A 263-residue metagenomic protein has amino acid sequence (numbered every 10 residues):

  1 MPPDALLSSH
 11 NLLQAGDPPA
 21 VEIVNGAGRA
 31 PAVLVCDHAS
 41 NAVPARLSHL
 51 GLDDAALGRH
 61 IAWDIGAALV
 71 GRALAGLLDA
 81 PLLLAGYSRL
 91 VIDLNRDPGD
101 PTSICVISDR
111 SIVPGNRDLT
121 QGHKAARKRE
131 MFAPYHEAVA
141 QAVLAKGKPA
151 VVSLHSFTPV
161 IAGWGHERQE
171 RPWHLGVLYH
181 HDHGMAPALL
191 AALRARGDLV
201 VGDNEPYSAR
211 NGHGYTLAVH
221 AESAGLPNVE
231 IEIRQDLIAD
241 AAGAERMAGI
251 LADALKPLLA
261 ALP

Functional and structural regions predicted by a protein language model:
P2-P263: N-terminal catalytic or cofactor-binding beta/alpha core of small enzyme domains
